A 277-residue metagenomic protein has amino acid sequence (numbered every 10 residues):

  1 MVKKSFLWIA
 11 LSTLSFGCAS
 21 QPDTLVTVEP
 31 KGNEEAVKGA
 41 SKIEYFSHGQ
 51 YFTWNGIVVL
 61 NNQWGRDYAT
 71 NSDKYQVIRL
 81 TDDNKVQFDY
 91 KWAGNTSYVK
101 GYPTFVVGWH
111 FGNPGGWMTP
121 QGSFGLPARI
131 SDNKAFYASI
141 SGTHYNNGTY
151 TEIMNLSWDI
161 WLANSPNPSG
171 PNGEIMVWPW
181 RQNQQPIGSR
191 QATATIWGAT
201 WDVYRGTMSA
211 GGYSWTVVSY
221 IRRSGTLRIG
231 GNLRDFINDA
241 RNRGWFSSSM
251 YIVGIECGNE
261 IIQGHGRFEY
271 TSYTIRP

Functional and structural regions predicted by a protein language model:
M1-V2: N-terminal secretory signal peptides that target proteins for export/translocation
S5-L14: Sec-dependent N-terminal signal peptides
F16-K38: Bacterial Sec-dependent N-terminal signal peptides
P30-V99: Solvent-exposed N-terminal domain segments of exported/luminal and surface proteins
V86-Y90, F136-H144, W158-I160, Y251-E260: Short, hydrophobic/proline-enriched secondary-structure or compact coil segments at domain edges
P103-T193: Extracellular-facing segments of soluble proteins and assemblies that are Gly/Ser/Thr-biased and enriched in aromatics
A163-R234: Short helix-loop boundary/capping segments
W215-T216, Y220-P277: Long, compositionally biased interface segments
